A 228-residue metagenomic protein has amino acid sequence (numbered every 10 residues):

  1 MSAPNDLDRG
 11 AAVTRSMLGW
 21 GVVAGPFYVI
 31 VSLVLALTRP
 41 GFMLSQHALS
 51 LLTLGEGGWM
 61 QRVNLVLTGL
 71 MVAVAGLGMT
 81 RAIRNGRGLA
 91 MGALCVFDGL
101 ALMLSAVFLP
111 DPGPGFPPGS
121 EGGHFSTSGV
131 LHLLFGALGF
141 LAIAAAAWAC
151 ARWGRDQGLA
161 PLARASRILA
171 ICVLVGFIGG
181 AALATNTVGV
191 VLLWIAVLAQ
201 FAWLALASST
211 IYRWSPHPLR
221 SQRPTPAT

Functional and structural regions predicted by a protein language model:
S2-P4: Intrinsic N-terminal pre-sequences and regulatory tails
D6-H47, L51-R223: Hydrophobic, aromatic-enriched alpha-helical segments typical of multi-pass transmembrane helices
